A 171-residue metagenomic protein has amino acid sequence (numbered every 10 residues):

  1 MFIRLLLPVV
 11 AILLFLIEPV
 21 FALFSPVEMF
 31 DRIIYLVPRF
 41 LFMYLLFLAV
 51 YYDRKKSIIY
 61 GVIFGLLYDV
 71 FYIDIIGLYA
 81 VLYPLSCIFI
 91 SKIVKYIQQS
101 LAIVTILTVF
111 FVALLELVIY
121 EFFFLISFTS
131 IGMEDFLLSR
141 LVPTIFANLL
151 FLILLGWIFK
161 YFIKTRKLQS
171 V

Functional and structural regions predicted by a protein language model:
M1-V171: Terminal, non-globular segments
